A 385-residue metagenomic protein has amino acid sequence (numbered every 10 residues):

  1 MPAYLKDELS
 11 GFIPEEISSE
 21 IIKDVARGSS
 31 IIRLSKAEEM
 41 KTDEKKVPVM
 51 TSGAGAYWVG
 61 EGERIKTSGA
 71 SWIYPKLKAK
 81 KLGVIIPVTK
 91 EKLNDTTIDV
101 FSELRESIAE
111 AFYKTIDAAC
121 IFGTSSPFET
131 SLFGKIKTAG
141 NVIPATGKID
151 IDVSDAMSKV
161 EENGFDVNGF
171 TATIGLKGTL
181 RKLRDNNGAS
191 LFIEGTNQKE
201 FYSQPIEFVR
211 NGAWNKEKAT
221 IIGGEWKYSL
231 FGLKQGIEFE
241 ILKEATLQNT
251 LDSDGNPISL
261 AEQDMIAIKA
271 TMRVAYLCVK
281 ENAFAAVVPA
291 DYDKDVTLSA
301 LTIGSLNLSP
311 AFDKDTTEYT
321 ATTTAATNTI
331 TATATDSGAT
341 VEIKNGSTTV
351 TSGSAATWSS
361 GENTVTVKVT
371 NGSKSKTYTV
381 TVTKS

Functional and structural regions predicted by a protein language model:
P2-V84, A283-F284: Assembly/oligomerization interface modules of large self-assembling protein complexes
E16-R27, V100-L104, I108-I116, A156 (+2 more regions): Short, Φ-rich (hydrophobic/aromatic) sequence segments
K41, K137-I266, A270-M272, D293: Extended oligomerization regions of viral-like shell subunits
G55-W58, T96-T97, T179-K182, L277-V279: Short helix/loop capping segments that flank catalytic or ligand/cofactor-binding pockets
E61-R64, S203, E217, G353-A355 (+1 more regions): Glycine-centered loop/turn motifs
I73-K76, V84-E162: Alpha-helical scaffold segments that mediate packing/assembly in large oligomeric complexes
V287-D293: Long, low-complexity, intrinsically disordered extramembrane tails
D293-S385: Beta-rich interaction/scaffold domains
